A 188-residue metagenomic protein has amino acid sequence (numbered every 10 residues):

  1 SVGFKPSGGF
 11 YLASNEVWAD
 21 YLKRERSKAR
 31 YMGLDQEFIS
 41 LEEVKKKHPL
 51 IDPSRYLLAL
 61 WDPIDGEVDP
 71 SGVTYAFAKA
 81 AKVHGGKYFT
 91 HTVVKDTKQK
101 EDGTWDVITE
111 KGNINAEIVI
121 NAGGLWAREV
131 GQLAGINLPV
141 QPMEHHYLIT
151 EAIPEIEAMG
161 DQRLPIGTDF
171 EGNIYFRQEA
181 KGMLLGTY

Functional and structural regions predicted by a protein language model:
S1-K47, E171-F176, A180-L184: Dinucleotide-binding Rossmann-like beta1-alpha1 core, especially the glycine-rich loop that anchors the ADP
V2-Y11, E25, K45-H84, D106: Helix-loop-beta segment of a Rossmann-like dinucleotide-binding subdomain
E37-S40, Y88-T90, N121, L185: General beta-strand structural signal in soluble alpha/beta enzymes
L41-E43, H48, K87-W105: A conserved short coil-to-beta-strand element within the FAD-binding core of flavoproteins
T97-Y188: Flavin-dependent oxidoreductases
